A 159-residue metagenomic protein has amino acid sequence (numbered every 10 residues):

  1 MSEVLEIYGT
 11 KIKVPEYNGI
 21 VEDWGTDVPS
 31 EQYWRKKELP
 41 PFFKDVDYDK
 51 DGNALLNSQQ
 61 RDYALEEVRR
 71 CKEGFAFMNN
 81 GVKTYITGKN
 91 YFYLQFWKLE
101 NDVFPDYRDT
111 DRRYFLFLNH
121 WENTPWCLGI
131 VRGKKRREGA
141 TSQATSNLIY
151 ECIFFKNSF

Functional and structural regions predicted by a protein language model:
M1-F159: Phosphate/NTP-binding elements of NTP-utilizing enzymes
